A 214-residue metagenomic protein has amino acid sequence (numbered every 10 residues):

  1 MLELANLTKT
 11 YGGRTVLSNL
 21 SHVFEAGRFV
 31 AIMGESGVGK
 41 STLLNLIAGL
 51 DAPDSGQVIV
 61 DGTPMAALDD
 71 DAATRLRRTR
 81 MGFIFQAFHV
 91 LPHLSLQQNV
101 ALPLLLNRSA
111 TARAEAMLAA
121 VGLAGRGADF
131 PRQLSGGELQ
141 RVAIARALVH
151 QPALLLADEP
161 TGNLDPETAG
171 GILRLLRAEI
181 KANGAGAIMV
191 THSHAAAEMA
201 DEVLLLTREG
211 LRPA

Functional and structural regions predicted by a protein language model:
L2-T207: ABC family nucleotide-binding domain
R208-A214: Conserved switch/coupling elements of ABC/ABC-like ATPase nucleotide-binding domains
